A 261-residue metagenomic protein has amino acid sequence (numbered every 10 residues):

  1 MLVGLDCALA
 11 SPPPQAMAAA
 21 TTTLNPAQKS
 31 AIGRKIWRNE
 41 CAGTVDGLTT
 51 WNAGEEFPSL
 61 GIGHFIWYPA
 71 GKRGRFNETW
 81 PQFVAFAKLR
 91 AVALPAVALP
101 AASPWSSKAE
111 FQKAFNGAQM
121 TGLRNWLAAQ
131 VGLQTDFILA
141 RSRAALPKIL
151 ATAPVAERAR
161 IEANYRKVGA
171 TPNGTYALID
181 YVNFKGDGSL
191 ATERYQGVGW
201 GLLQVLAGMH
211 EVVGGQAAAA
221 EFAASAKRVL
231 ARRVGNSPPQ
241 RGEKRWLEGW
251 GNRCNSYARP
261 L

Functional and structural regions predicted by a protein language model:
M1-D6: Bacterial N-terminal signal peptides
M17-L261: Cell-wall polysaccharide-cleaving catalytic domain and substrate-binding groove, primarily in peptidoglycan/chitin
